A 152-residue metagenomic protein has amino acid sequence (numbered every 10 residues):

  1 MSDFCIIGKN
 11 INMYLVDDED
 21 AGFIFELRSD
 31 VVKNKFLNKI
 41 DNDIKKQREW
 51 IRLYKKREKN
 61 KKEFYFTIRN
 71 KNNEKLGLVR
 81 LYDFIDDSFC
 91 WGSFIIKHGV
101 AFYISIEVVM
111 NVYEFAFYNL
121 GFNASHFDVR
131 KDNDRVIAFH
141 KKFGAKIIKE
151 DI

Functional and structural regions predicted by a protein language model:
M1-G22, K33: Conserved N-terminal entry element of GNAT/NAT acetyltransferase domains
D18-F25, I44, R48, R52: An amphipathic alpha-helix signature
E26-D41: Helix-loop element at the rim of GNAT/NAT acetyltransferase active sites that forms part of the acceptor-substrate
K45-G92, K97-H98: Acetyl-CoA-dependent GNAT
K97-G99, K131-D132: Active-site acidic-Proline motif in GNAT/NAT acetyltransferases
F102-A116, A138-K142: Conserved acetyl-CoA-binding loop-helix of GNAT-fold acetyltransferases
H126-I137: Conserved beta-strand-loop-alpha-helix junction that forms the acyl-donor binding cleft
D128, K146-I152: Conserved catalytic-core motifs of GNAT/GCN5-like acyltransferases
